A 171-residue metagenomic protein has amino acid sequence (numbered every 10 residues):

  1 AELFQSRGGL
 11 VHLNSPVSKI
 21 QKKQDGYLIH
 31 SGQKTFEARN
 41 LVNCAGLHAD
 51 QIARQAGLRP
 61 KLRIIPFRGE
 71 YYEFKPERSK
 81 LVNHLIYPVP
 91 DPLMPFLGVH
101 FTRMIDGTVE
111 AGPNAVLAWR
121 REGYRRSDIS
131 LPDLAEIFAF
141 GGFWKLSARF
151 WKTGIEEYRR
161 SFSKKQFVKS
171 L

Functional and structural regions predicted by a protein language model:
A1, N14, G46-D50: Hydrophobic, well-ordered secondary-structure segments
A1, S6-R7, D25-G26: Rossmann-like NAD(P)H-binding beta-loop-alpha module
L3, Q51, Q55, S170: Alpha-helical scaffold segments in soluble metabolic enzymes
Q5-V17: A conserved beta-strand/loop element that lines the FAD pocket in flavoprotein oxidoreductases
R7, F36-A38, E157: Flexible, glycine/proline-enriched loop segments at strand-loop-helix junctions that form or flank small-ligand binding
S15, H30-Q33, W151-K152: Short amphipathic alpha-helical segments at helix-loop
I20-I129: Flavin-dependent oxidoreductases
R59-K61, E77-S79, M104-D106, N114-L171: Flavin-binding catalytic cores
